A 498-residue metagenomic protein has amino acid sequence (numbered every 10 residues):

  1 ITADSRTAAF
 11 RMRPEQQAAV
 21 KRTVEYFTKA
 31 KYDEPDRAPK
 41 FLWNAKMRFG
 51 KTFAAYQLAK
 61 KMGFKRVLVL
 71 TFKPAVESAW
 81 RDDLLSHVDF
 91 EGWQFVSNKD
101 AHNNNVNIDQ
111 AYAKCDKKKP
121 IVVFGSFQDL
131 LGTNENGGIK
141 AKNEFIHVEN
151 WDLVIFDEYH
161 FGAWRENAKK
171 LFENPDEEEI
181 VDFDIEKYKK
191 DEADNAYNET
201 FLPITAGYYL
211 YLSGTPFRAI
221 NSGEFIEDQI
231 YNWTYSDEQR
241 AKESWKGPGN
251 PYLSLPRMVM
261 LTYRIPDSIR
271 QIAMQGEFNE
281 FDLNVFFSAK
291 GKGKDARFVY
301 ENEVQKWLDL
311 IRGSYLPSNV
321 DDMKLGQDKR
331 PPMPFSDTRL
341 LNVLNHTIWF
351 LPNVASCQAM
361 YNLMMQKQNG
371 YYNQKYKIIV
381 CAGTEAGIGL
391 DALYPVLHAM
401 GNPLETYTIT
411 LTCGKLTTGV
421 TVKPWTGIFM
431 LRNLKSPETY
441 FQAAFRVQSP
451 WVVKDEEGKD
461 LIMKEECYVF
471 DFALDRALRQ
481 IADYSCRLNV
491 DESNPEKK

Functional and structural regions predicted by a protein language model:
I1-K46, F53-K65, D82, S86 (+1 more regions): ATP-dependent helicase/translocase motor core
I1-S5, S126, D455, F470: Accessory nucleic-acid engagement/destabilization modules that flank
K46-F49, R81, L85, D89-D109 (+5 more regions): Conserved C-terminal RecA-like helicase domain
F49-G50, A75, K415: ATP-binding Walker
F53-D89, D129, L351-Y361: Conserved Walker A/P-loop ATP-binding site and its immediately adjacent core in helicase/helicase-like ATPase domains
F127-D129, E144-I204, Y208-L210: SF2 helicase catalytic motif II
T200, Y208, A219-H346: Interdomain helical connector at the RecA1-RecA2 junction of SF1/SF2 helicase-like NTPases
K377-E492: Conserved RecA-like P-loop NTPase helicase motor core
